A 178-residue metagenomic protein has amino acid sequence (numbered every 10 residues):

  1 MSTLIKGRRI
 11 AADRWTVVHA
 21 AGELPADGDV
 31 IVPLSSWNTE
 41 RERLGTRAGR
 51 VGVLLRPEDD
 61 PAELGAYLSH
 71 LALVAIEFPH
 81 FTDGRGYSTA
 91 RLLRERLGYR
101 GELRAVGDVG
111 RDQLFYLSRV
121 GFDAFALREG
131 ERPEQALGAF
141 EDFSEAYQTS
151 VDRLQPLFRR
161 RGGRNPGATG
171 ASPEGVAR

Functional and structural regions predicted by a protein language model:
I10-D59: A positional/architectural concept
D29-I31, R50-G52, L73-A75, E102-R104 (+1 more regions): Structural preference for beta-strand elements that scaffold enzyme active sites
L44-T46, T89-G98: Surface-exposed amphipathic alpha-helices with a cationic face
R50-L93: Glycine/Thr-rich beta-alpha phosphate-binding loop at enzyme active sites
V53-L55, A62-A66, R111-A124: Catalytic cores of alpha/beta
P57, R100-R111: Glycine-rich beta-to-alpha transition loops that act as phosphate-gripper elements at the mouths of alpha/beta enzyme
V120-E141: Glycine-rich phosphate-binding active-site loops on the catalytic face of alpha/beta enzymes
E134-R161: C-terminal helical cap(s) of enzyme catalytic domains, especially alpha/beta-barrels
